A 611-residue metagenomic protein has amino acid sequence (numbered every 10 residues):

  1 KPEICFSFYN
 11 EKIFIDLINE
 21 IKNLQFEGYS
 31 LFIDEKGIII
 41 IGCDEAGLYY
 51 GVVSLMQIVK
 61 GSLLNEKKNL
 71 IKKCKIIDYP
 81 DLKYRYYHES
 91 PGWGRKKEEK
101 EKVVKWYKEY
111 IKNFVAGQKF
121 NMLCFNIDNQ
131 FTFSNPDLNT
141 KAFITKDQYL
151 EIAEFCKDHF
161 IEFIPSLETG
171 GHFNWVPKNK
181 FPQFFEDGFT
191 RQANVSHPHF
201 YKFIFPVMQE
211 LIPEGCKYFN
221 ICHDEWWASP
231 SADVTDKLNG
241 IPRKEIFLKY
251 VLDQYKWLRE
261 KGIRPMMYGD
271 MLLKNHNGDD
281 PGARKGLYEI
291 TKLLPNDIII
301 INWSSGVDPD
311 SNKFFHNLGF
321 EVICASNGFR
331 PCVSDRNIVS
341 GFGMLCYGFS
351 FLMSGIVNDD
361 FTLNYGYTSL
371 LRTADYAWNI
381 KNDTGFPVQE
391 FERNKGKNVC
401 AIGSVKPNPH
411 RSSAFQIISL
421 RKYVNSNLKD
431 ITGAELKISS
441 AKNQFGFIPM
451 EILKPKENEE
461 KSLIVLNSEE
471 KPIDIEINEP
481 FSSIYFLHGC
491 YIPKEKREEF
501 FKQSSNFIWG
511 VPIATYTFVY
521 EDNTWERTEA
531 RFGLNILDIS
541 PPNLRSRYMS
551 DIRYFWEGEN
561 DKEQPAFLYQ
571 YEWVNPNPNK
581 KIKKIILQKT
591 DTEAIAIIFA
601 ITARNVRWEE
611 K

Functional and structural regions predicted by a protein language model:
K1-A46, S54, I58-I77, M267-I290 (+4 more regions): Acidic, contiguous N-terminal accessory segments
L17, S311-F315, G355-D360, R497 (+2 more regions): Short conserved micro-motifs at the rims of enzyme active sites and ligand-binding pockets
K22-M266, R547: Feature activates predominantly on carbohydrate-active enzymes
L31, E66-K73, R85, K108 (+6 more regions): Substrate-binding groove of N-acetylhexosamine-processing glycoside hydrolases
E45, G92, I127-Q130, S166-G170 (+9 more regions): An acidic- and aromatic-residue-enriched active-site/binding cleft used to recognize and process polar
A46-G61, S354, L363-Y376, L487-Y491: Short, hydrophobic/amphipathic alpha-helical patches that form generic packing surfaces within helical domains
R95-K96, Q130-S134, G170-N174, W227-P230 (+8 more regions): Flexible loop/turn segments at secondary-structure boundaries
E392-K611: N-terminal/edge-of-domain interface segments
